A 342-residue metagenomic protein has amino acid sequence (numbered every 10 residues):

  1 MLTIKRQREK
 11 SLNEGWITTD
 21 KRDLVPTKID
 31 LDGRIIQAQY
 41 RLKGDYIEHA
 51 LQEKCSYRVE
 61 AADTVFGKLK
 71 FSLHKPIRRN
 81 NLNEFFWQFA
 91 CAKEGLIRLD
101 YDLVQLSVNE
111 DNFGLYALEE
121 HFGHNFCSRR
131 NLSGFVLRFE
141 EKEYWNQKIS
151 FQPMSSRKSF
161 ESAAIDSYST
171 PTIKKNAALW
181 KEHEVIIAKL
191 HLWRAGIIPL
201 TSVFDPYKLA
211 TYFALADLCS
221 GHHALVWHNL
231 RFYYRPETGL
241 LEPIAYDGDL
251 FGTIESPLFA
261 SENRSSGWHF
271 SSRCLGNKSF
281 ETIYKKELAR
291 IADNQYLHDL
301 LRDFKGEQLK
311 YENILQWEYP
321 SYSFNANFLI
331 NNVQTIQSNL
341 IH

Functional and structural regions predicted by a protein language model:
M1-H342: Phosphate/dinucleotide-binding and metal-coordinating scaffold of catalytic cores in nucleotide-dependent enzymes
